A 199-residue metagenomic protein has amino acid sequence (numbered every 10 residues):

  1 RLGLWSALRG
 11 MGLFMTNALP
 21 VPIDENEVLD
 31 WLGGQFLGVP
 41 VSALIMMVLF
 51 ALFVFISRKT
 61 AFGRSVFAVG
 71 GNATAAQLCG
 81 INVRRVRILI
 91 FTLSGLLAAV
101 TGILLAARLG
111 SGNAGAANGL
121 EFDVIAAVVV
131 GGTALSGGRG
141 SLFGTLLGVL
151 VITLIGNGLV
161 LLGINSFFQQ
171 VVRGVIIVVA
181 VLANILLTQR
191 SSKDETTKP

Functional and structural regions predicted by a protein language model:
R1-T60, V86-L89, R108-A117, F168 (+1 more regions): Transmembrane helix-bundle core of multi-pass membrane transporters and related energy-transducing complexes
W5-G10, I45-I56, F91-G102, V130-T133 (+2 more regions): Hydrophobic core segments of alpha-helical transmembrane domains in multi-pass membrane transport and ion-translocation
P20, A98-A107: Membrane-interface helix-cap regions at the ends of transmembrane helices in multi-pass membrane proteins
L52-T92: Membrane-helix/interface signature in polytopic inner-membrane proteins
S65-A68, Q77-L78, R85, I103 (+3 more regions): Residue-level recognition of specific faces of alpha-helices
L78, N82-R85, I155, L159-P199: Cytosolic-side transmembrane-helix boundaries in multi-pass membrane proteins
T92, A98, R108-G174: Transmembrane alpha-helical segments in multi-pass inner-membrane proteins
